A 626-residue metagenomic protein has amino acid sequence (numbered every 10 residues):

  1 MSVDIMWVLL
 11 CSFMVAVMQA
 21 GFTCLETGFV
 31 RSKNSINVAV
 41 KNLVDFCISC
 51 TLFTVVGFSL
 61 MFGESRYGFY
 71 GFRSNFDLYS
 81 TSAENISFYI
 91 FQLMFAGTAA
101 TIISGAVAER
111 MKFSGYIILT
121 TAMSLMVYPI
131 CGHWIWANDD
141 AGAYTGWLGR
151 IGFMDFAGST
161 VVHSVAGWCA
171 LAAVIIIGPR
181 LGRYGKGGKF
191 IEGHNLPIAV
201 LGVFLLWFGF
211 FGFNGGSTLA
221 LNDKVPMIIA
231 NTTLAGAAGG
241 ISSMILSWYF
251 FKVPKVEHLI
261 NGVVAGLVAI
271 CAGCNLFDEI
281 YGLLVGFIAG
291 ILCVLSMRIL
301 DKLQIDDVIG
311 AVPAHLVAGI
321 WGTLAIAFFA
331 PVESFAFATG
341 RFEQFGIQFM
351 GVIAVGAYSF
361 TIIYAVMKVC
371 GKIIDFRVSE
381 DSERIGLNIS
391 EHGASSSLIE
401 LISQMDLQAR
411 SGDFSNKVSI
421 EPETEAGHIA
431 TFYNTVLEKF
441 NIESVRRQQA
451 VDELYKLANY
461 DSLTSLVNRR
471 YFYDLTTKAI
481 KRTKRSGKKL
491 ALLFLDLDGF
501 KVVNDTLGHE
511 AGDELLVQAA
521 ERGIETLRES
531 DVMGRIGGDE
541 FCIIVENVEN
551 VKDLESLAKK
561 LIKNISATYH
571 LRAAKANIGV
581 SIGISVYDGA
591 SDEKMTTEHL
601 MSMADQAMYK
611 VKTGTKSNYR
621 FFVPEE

Functional and structural regions predicted by a protein language model:
M1-Q408, G412-K439: Hydrophobic alpha-helical transmembrane bundles of multi-pass membrane proteins
A409, L437, N441, I480 (+4 more regions): Protein kinase-like catalytic domain
P422-I429, G512, L554, T597: The cytosolic transmitter module of two-component sensor histidine kinases
T424, I429-S462, R470-K481, D531-V532: Signal-transducing coiled-coil linker helices
L437, N547, I584-D588: PAS-family sensory domains and close relatives that share small-molecule sensor folds
Y455, N459, S465-L492, D498-R528 (+5 more regions): Conserved long alpha-helical elements within nucleotide-processing catalytic cores of c-di-GMP signaling and class III
M533, K560-K563, H570, A574 (+3 more regions): Cyclic nucleotide signaling catalytic output domains
I543, I578-V580: HATPase_c (GHKL) ATP-binding subdomain of two-component histidine kinases
